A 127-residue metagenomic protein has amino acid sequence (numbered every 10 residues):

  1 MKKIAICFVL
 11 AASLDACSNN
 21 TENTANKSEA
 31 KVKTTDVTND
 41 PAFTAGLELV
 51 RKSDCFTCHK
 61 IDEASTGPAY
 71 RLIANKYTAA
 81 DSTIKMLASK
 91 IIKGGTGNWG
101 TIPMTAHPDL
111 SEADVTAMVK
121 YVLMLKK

Functional and structural regions predicted by a protein language model:
M1-I4: Positively charged n-region of N-terminal signal peptides that target proteins for export
C17-T21: Bacterial signal peptide processing site
K27-V50: Electrostatic cytochrome c docking/interface patches
R51, N75-A79, I92-T96, K120-K127: Sec-exported extracytoplasmic/periplasmic mature domains
K52-I61, M118: The canonical Cys-X-X-Cys-His
K60-K90: Gly/Gly-Pro-rich "capping" loops immediately C-terminal to redox-active cysteine motifs in periplasmic/lumenal
T66-A74, I92-V119: Axial heme c-ligation environment in periplasmic c-type cytochrome domains
